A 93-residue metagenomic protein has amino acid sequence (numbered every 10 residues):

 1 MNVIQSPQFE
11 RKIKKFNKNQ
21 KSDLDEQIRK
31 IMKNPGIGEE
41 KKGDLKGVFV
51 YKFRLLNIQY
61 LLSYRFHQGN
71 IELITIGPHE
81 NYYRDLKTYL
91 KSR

Functional and structural regions predicted by a protein language model:
M1, F49-Y51, L62: Residue-level detector of beta-strand structural context in well-folded domains
M1-Q27: Arg/Lys-rich, positively charged N-terminal/basic patches that mediate binding to nucleic acids
R11, K30, N81: Active-site micro-motifs of SAM-dependent methyltransferase domains
F16, I28-I31, Y89, R93: Alpha-helix boundary/capping residues
R29-L56: A short, surface-exposed loop/turn module that caps and links secondary-structure elements
L55-L61, R65-R93: Enriched for short, Lys/Arg-rich terminal
